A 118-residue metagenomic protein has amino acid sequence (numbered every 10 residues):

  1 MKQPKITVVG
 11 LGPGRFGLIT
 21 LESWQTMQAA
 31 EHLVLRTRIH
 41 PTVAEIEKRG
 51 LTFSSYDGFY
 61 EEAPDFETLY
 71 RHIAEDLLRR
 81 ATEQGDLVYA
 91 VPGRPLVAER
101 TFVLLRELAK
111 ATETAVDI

Functional and structural regions predicted by a protein language model:
M1-G17, L21-D117: Class I S-adenosyl-L-methionine
